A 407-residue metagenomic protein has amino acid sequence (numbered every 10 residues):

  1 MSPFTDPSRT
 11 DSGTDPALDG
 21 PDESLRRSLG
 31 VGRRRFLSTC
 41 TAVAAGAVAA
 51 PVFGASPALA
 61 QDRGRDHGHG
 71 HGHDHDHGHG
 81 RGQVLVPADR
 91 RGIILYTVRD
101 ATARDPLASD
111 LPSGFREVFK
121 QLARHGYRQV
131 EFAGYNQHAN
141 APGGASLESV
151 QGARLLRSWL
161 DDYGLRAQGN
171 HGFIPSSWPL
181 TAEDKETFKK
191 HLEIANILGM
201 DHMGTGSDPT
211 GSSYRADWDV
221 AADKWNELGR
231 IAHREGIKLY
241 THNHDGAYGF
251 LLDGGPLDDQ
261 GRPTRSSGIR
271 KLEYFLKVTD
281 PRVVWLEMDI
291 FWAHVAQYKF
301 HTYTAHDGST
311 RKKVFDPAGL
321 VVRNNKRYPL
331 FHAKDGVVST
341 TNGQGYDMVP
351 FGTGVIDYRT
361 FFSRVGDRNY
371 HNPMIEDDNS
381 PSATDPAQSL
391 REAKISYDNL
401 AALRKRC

Functional and structural regions predicted by a protein language model:
M1-V31: N-terminal secretory signal peptides
D19, E23-G30, R35-P57: N-terminal export signals
T41-A42, P51, P175-W285, V295: Active-site acidic/histidine proton-transfer and metal-coordination neighborhood in alpha/beta enzyme cores
F53-Y96, D100: C-terminal segment of N-terminal export signals and the immediately downstream linker at the start of the mature
G82-P87, F119-R124, A145-Q168, T187-G199 (+4 more regions): Acidic (Asp/Glu)-rich catalytic clusters
D105-L122, T181-E193, K313-L320, Y358: Short, acidic/polar
S113-Y135, L198-G199: Catalytic domains of carbohydrate-active enzymes, especially glycoside hydrolases
A232-P350, V355: Acidic/histidine-rich catalytic cores of soluble enzymes
